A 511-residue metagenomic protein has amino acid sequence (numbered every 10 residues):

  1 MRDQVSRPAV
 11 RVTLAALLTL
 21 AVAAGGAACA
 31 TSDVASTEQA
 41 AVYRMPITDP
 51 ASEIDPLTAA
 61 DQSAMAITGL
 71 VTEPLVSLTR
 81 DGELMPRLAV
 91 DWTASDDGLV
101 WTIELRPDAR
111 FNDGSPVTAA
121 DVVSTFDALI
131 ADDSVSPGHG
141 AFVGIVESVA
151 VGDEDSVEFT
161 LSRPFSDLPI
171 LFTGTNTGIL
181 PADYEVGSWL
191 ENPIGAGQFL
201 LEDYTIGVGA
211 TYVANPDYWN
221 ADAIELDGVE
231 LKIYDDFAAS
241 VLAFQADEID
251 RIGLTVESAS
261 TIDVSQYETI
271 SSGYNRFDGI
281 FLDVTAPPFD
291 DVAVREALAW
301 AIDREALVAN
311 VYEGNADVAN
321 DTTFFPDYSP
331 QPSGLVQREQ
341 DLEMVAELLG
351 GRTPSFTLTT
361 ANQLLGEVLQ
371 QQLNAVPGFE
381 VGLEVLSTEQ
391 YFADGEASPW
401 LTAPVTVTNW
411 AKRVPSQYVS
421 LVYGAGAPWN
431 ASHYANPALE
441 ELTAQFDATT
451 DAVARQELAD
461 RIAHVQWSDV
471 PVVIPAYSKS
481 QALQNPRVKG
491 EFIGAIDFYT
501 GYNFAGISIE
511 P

Functional and structural regions predicted by a protein language model:
P46-D96, D127, I194: N-terminal lobe/hinge region of extracytoplasmic solute-binding protein
V100, E104, G138-A182, D203: Surface-exposed binding/hinge segments that line and control ligand-binding clefts or catalytic entry sites
I170-I224, G228: Gly/Pro-rich hinge or "lid" segments in bacterial periplasmic/extracellular proteins
D217-I262: Ligand-site clamp/hinge motif
T261-D263, T285, F289-Y328, L365 (+1 more regions): Periplasmic-binding protein-like
E313-L348, R352, T360, L364-L365: Structural transition elements
E380-Y391, S420-P486, P511: Extracytoplasmic/peripheral linker and loop segments enriched in polar/acidic and small residues with frequent Thr/Pro
Y423, A482-P511: Long beta-strand-rich cores associated with HINT superfamily self-processing modules
